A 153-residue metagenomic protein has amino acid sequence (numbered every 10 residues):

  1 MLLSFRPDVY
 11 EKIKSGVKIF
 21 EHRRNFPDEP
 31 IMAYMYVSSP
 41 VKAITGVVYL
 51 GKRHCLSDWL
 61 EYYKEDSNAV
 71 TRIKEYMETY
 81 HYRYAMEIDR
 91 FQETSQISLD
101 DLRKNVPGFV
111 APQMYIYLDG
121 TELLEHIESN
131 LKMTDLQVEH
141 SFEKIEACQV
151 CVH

Functional and structural regions predicted by a protein language model:
M1-F26, K42-T45, R53-H153: Contiguous surface segments at macromolecular interaction interfaces
N25-M35: Short coil-to-beta transition motif at edge beta-strands of beta-rich domains
S38-P40: Short polar/acidic secondary-structure junctions
